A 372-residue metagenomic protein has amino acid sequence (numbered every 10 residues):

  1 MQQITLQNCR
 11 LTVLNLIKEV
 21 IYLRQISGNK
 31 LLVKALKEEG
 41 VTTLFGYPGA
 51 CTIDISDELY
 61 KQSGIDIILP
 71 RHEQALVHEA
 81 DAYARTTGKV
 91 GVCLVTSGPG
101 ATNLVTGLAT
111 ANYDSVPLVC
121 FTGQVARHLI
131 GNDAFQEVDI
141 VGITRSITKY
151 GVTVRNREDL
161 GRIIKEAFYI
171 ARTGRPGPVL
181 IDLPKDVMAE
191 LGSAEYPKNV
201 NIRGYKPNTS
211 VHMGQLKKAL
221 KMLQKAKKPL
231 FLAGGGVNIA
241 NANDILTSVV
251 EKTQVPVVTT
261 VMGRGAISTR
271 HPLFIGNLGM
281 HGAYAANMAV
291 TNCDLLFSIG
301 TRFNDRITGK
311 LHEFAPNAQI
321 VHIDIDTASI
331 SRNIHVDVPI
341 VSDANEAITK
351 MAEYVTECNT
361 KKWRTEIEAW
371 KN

Functional and structural regions predicted by a protein language model:
L36, T42-F45, D66-I68, T86-V125 (+2 more regions): A short, small-residue-rich loop immediately preceding and capping a beta-strand
T43-D81, L94, V211, K218-L296: Anionic-ligand anchoring segments at beta-strand to alpha-helix junctions in alpha/beta enzyme folds, i.e., glycine
T52-D54, A75-E79, P99-L108, N112 (+2 more regions): Short glycine/serine/threonine-rich phosphate/pyrophosphate-binding segments that cradle anionic phosphate groups
F135-G174, N292, V338-P339, D343 (+3 more regions): Conserved thiamine diphosphate
V138, I170-K225, R364, K371: Conformationally flexible catalytic loops at phosphate/diphosphate-handling active centers
E158, K221, N317-N372: Phosphate/pyrophosphate-binding active-site segments
G279-S329: Phosphate/diphosphate-binding loops
